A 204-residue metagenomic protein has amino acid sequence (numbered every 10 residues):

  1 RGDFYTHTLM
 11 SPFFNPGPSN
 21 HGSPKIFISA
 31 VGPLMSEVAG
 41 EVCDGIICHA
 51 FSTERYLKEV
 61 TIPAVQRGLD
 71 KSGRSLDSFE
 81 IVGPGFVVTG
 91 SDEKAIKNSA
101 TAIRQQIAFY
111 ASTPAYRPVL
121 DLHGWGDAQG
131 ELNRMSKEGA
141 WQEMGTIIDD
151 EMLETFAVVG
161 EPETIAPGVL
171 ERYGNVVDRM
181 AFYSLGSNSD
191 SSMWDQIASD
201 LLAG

Functional and structural regions predicted by a protein language model:
R1-G204: Active-site-adjacent structural elements that line small-molecule/cofactor binding pockets in enzymes
